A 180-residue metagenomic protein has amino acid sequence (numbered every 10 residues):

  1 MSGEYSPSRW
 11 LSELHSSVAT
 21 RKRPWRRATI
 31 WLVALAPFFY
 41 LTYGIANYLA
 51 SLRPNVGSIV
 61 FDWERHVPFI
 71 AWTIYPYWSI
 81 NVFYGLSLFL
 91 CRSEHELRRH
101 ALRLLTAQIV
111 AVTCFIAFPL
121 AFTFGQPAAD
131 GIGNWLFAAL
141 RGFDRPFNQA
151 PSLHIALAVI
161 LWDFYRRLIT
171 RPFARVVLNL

Functional and structural regions predicted by a protein language model:
S2-F83, A128, F137: N-terminal transmembrane-helix/juxtamembrane module of multi-pass inner/ER membrane proteins
A50-D62, C91-N179: Membrane-interface loops
F69, S87-C91: Short gly/ser-rich anion-binding loops that grip negatively charged ligand groups
I74-S87, L102-L105, L157: Hydrophobic alpha-helical transmembrane segments
